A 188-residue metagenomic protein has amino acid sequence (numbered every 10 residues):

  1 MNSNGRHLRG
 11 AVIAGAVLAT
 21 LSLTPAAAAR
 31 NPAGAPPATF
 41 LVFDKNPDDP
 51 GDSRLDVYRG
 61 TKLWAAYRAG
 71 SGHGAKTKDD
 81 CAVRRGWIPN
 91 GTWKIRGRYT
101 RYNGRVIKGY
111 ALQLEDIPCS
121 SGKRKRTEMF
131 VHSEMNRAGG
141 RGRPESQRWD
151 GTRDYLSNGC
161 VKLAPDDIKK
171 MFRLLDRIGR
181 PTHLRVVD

Functional and structural regions predicted by a protein language model:
N2-R30: Secretory targeting and sorting signals
N31-D49, Y102-N103, R173-L175: Short linear motifs in intrinsically disordered
P36-F43, R68-I88, W93-G97: N-terminal post-signal-peptidase region of extra-cytosolic proteins
F40-V42, D56, F130-H132: Soluble periplasmic/extracytoplasmic beta-strand elements of cell-envelope proteins
K45-R54, R180: A short, compositionally biased
G51-G60, L184: Short polybasic amphipathic segments
K62-A66: Local beta-strand/beta-hairpin segments that build beta-sheet-rich folds
G86-W87, T92, Y99-D188: Exported/periplasmic cell-wall-interacting domains
